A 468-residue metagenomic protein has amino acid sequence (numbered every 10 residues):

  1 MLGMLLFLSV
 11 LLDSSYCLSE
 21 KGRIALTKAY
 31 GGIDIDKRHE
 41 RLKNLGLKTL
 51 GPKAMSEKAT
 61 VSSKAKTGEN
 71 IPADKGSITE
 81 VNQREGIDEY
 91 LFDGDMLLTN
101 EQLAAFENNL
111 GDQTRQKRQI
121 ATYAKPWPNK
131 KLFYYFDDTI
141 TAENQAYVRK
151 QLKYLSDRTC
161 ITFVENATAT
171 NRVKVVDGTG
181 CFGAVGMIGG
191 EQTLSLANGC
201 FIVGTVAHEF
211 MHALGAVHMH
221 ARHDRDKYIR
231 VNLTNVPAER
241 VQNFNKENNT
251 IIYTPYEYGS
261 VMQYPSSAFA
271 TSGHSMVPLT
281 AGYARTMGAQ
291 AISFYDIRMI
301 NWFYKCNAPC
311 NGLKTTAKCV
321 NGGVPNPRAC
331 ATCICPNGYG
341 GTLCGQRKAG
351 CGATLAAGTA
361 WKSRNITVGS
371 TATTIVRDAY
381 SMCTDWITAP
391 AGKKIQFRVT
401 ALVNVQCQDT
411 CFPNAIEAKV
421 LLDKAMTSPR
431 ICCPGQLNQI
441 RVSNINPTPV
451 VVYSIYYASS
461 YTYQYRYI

Functional and structural regions predicted by a protein language model:
L2-D138: Primarily auto-inhibitory N-terminal propeptides
V10-L11, A29-D34, H39, G51 (+17 more regions): Residues that form ligand- and interface-recognition hot spots within folded domains
I87, D93, T170, E191 (+3 more regions): Surface-exposed or flexible loop/turn and strand-edge residues in extracellular/cell-surface modules
N109-P128, F136-F269, Y380, G392: Metzincin-family zinc-dependent endopeptidase catalytic domain
R149-S156, A207, H212, Q263 (+6 more regions): Amphipathic alpha-helical interaction motifs in eukaryotic regulatory proteins
V173-V176, A197, A284, T427-C433: Trp- and acidic/polar-enriched beta-sheet ligand-binding modules for extracellular glycan and matrix recognition
D224-I334, G340-T342, Q346-A349: Metalloprotease/metallohydrolase-associated module, dominated by Zn2+-dependent proteases
P309-I468: Domain-level representation of secreted and single-pass membrane ectodomains enriched in extracellular protease systems
